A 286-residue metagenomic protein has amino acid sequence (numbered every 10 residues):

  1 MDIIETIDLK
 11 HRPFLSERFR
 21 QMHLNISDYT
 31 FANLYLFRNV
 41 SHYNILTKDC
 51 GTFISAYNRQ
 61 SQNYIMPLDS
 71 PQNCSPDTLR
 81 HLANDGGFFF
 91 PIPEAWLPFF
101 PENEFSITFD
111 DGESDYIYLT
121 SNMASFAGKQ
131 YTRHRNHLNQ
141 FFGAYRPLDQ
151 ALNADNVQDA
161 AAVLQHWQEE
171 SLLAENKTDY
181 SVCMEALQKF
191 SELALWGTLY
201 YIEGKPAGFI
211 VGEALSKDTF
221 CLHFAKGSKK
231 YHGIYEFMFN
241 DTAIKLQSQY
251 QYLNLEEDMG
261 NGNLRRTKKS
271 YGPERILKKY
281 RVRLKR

Functional and structural regions predicted by a protein language model:
T6-M22, I26-Y29: Short Lys/Arg-enriched alpha/beta "domain-start" segment
L15, F141, K268: A residue-level signal for conserved active-site and pocket-lining positions in enzyme catalytic cores
E17, S27-W96, Y201-Y231: Conserved donor-binding loop and adjoining core beta-sheet/short helix segment in diverse acyl/aminoacyl transferases
G87-N103, G112-D115: Short, glycine/charge-rich beta-strand/loop segments that flank catalytic centers and engage negatively charged groups
P91-P98, N136-L138, M259-G260: Short, polar loop motifs at secondary-structure junctions
E104-L173: Acyltransferase donor/substrate-recognition loop-hinge adjacent to the catalytic core
A154, A162-H223: A mid-sequence, solvent-exposed acidic-amphipathic segment
W196-K285: Aromatic (often tryptophan-rich) hydrophobic motifs at membrane interfaces
